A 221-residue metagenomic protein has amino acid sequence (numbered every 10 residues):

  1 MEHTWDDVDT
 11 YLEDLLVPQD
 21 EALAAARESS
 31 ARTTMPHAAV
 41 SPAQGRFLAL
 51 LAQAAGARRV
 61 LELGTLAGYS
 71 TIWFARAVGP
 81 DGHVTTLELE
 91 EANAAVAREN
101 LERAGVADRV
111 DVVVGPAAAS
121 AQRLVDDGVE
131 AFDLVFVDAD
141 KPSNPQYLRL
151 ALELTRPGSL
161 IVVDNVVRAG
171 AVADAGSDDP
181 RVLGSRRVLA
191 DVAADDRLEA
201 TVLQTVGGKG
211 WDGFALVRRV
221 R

Functional and structural regions predicted by a protein language model:
M1-L61: Class I SAM-dependent transferase core
A38, P42-R221: S-adenosylmethionine/decaboxylated-SAM
